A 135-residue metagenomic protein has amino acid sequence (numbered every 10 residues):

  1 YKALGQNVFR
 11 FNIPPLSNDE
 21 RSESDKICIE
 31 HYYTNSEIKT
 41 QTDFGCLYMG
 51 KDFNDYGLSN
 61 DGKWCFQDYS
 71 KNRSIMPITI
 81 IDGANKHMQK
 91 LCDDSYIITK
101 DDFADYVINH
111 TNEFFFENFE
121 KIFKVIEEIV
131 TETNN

Functional and structural regions predicted by a protein language model:
Y1-N135: Acidic, divalent-metal-binding catalytic cores of TOPRIM and closely related two-metal-ion phosphodiester/pyrophosphate
